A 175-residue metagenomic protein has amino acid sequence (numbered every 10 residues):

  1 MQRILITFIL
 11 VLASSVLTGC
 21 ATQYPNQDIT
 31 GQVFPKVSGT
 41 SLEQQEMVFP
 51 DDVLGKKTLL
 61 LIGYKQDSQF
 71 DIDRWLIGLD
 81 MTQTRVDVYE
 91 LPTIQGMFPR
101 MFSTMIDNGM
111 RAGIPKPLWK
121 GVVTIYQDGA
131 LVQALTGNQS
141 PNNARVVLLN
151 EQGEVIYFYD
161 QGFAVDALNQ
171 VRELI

Functional and structural regions predicted by a protein language model:
M1-F8: Bacterial N-terminal signal peptides that target proteins for export
V16-G19: C-terminal motif of bacterial Sec signal peptides marking the signal peptidase cleavage site
T22-F49: N-terminal "domain-start" segment that seeds a small globular fold
D51-I72, V88: Short active-site neighborhood of thiol/selenol oxidoreductases, capturing the structured segment around
L54, Y64-K65, T93-I94, E151-Q152: Solvent-exposed coil/turn segments that connect beta secondary-structure elements in extracytoplasmic/periplasmic
S68-I114: Structural microenvironment flanking redox-active thiols in thiol-disulfide oxidoreductases
Y89-L91, T104-P141: Short, internal strand/loop/helix patches that form the active-site neighborhood or redox-interaction surface
Q127-Q170: Thiol/disulfide oxidoreductase modules built on the thioredoxin-like
